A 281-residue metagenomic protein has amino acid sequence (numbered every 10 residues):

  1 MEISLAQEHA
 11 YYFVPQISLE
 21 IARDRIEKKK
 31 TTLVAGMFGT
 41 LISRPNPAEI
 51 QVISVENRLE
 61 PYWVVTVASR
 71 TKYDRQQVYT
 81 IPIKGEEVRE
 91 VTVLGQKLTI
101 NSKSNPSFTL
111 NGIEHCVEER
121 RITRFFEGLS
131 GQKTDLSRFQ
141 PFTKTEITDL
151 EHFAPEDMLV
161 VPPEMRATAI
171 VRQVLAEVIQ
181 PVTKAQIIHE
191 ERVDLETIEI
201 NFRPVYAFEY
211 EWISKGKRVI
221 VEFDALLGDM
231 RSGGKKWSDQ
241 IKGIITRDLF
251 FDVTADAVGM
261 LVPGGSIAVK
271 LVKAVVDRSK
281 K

Functional and structural regions predicted by a protein language model:
M1-I213, R218, W237-I241, T246-L261 (+1 more regions): Charged, low-complexity helical/coil segments in non-catalytic cytosolic or luminal regions
I213, D224-A225: Short, acidic, Ser/Thr-enriched surface-loop or helix-capping motifs
